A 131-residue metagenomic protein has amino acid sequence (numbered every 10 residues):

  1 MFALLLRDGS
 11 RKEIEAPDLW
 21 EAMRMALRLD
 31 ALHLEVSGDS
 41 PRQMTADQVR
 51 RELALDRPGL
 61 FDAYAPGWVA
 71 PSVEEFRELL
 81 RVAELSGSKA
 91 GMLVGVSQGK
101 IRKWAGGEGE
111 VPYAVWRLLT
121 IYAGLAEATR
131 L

Functional and structural regions predicted by a protein language model:
M1-V69: N-terminal flexible/basic segments that precede or flank functional cores
E15, L19, R81-E84, K89: Extracellular attachment/recognition segments
G67-L85: Short, amphipathic alpha-helical "recognition" segments used to contact nucleic acids or chromatin
E78, M92, K103: DNA-binding alpha-helical recognition surfaces that contact promoter or target DNA
E84-K100: Short alpha-helical DNA-recognition segment
K89, R102, G107-E110: Catalytic cores of nucleotide-sugar-dependent glycosyltransferases that transfer UDP/GDP/TDP-activated
V94, W104-A105, V115, A123: DNA major-groove recognition helix of helix-turn-helix
E110-L131: DNA major-groove recognition helix of helix-turn-helix/homeodomain DNA-binding modules
